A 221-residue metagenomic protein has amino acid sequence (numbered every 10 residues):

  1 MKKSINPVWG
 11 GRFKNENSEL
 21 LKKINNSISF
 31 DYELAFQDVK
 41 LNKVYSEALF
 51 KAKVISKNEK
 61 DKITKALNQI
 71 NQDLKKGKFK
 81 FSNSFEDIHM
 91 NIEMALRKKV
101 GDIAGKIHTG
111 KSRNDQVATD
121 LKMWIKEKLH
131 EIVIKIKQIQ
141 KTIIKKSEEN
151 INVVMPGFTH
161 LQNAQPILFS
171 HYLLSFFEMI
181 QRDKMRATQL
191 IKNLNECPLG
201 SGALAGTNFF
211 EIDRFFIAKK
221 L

Functional and structural regions predicted by a protein language model:
K2-K220: A helix-coil-helix interface module used to build multimeric assemblies and to scaffold catalytic/cofactor sites
